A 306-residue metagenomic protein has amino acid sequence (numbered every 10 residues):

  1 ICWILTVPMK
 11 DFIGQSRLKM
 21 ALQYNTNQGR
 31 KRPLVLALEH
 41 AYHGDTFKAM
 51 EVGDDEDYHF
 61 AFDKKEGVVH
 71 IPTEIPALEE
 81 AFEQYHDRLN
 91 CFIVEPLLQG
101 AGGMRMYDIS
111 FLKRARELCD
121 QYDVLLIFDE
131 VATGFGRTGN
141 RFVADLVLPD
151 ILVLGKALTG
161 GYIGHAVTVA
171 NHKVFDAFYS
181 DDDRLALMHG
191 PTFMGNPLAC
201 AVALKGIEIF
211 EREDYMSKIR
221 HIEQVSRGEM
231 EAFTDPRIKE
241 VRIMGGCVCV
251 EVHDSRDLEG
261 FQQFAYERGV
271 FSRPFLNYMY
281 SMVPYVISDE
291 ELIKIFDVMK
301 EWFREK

Functional and structural regions predicted by a protein language model:
I1-K306: Conserved N-terminal phosphate-binding loop of PLP-dependent enzymes in the Aspartate aminotransferase
